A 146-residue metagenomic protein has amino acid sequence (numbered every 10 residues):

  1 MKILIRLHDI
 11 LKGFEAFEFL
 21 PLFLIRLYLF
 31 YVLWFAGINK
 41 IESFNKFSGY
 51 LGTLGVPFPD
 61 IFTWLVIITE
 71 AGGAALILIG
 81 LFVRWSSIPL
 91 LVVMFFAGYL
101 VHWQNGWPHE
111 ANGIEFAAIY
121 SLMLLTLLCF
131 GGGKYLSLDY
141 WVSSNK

Functional and structural regions predicted by a protein language model:
M1-E42, D60-I68, G72, L78-K146: Extended, low-polarity transmembrane helix blocks
E42-F58: Membrane-interface interhelical connector segments
